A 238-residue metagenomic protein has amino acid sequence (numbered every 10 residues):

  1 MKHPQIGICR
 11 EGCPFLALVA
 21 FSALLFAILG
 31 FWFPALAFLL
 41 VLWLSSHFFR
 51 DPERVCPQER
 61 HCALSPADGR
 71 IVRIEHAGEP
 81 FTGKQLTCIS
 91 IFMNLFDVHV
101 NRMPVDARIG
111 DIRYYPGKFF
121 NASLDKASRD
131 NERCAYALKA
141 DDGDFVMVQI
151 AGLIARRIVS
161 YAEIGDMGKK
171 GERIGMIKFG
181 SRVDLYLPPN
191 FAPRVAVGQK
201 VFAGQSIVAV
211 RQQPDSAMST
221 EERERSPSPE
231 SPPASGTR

Functional and structural regions predicted by a protein language model:
M1-R238: Contiguous, well-folded functional domains in the mature portion of proteins
